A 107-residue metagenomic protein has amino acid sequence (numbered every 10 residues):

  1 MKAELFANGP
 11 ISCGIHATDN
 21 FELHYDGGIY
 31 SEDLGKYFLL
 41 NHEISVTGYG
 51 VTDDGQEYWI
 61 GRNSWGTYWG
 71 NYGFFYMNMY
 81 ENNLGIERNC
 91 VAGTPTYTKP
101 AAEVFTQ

Functional and structural regions predicted by a protein language model:
M1-Q107: Active-site signature of cysteine proteases
